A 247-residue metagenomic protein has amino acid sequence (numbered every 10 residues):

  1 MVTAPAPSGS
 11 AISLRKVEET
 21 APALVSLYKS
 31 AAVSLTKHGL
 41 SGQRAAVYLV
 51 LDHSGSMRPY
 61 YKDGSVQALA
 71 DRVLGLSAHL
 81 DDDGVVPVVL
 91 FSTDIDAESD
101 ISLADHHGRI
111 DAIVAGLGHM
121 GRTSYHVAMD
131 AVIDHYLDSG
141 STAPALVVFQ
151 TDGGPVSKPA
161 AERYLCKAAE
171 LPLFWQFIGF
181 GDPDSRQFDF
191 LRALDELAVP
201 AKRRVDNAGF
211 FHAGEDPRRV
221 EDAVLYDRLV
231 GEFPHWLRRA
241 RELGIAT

Functional and structural regions predicted by a protein language model:
A4-Y48, S54-G64, D82: Acidic, polar low-complexity linker/tail segments
T20-L27, K62-V66, G121-M129, D222-V230: Phosphate/oxyanion-binding active-site loops and adjacent basic polyanion-contact surfaces
Q43-D100, V147: Von Willebrand factor
L51-D52, A143-S157, I178-G181: DG-centered beta-turn motif at the end of beta-strands
S54, A160-A161, A169: A charge-rich, low-complexity, intrinsically flexible signal that marks solvent-exposed coils, linkers, repeats
S56-R58, I95-A97, G153-K158, P183-D184: Short acidic, S/G/P-rich loop/turn micro-motifs used as interaction or catalytic elements
D111-P144, S157, G181-D189: Von Willebrand factor
A169-T247: Von Willebrand factor type A / integrin I
